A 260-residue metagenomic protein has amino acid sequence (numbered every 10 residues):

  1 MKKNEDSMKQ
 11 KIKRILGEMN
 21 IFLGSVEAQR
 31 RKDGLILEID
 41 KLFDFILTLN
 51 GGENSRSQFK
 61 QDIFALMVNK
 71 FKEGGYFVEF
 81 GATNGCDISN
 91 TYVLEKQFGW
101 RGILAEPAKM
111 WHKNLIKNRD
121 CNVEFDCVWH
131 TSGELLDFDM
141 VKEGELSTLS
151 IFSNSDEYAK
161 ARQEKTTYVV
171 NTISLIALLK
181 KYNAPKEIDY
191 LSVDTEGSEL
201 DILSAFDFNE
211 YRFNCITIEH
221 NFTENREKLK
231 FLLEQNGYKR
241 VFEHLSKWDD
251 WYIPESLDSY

Functional and structural regions predicted by a protein language model:
K2-Y260: Phosphate/nucleotide-binding beta-alpha loop and adjacent structural elements of enzyme active sites
